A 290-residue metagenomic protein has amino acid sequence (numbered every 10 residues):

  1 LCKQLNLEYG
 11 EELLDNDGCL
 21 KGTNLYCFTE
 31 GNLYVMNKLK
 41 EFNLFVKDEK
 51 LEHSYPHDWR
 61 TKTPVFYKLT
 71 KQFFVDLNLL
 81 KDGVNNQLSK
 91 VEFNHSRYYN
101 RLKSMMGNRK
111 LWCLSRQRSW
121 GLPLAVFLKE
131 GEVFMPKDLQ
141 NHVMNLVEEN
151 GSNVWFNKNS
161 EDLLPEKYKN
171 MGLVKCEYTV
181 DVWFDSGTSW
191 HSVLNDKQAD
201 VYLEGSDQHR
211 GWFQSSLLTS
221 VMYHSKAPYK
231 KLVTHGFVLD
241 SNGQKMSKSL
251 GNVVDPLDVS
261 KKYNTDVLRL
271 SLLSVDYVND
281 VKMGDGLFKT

Functional and structural regions predicted by a protein language model:
L1-N6, E12, K47-T290: Structured secondary-structure scaffolds
K3-N6, D15, Y34, L39: Long, charged N-terminal interaction/targeting segments
D17-G31: A short-motif feature that recognizes glycine-rich, charge-decorated loops that bind or process nucleotide phosphates
F28, N32, V253-P256: Amphipathic alpha-helical segments in well-structured domains
E30-Y55: Phosphate/diphosphate-binding loops
